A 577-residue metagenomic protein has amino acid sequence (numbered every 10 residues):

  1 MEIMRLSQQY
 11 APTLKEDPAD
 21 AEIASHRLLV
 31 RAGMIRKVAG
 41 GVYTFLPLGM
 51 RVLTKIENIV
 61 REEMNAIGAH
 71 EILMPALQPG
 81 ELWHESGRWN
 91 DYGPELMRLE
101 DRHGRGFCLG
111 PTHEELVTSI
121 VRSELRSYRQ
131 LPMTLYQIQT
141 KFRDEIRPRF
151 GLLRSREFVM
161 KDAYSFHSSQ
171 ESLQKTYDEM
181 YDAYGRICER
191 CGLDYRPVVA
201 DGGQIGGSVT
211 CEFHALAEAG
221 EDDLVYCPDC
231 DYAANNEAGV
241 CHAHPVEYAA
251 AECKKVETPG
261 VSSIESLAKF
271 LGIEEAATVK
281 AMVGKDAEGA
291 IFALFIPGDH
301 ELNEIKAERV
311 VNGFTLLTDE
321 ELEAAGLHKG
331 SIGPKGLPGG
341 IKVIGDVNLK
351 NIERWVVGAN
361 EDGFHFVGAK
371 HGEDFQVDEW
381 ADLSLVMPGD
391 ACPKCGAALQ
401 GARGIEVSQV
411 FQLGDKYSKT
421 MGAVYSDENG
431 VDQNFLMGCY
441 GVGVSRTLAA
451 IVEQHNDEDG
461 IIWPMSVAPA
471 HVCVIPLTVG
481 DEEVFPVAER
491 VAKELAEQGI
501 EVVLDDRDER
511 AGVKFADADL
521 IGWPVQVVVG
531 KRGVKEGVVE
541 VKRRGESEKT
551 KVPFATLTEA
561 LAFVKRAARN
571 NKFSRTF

Functional and structural regions predicted by a protein language model:
M1-F577: NTP/phosphate- and nucleic-acid-binding module
